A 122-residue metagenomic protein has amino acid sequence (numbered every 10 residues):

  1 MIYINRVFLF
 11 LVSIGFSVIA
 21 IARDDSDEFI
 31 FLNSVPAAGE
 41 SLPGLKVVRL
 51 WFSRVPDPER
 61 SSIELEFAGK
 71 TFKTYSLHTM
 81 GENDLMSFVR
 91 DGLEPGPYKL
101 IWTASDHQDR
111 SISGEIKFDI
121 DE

Functional and structural regions predicted by a protein language model:
G15-S17: N-terminal signal peptide c-region/cleavage motif recognized by signal peptidases
I21-F31: Proline/serine/threonine-rich low-complexity linkers at boundaries of modular beta-sandwich domains
P36-S41: Short beta-strand segments of immunoglobulin-like
P43, V48-W51, D109-E122: Extended, polar beta-sheet/loop recognition surfaces of beta-rich domains that mediate binding to diverse ligands
V48-K73: Short, surface-exposed alpha-helix to beta-strand junction/turn motifs within ectodomains of secreted and cell-envelope
D91-G96: Surface-exposed, short loops/turns at beta-strand junctions within beta-sandwich domains
